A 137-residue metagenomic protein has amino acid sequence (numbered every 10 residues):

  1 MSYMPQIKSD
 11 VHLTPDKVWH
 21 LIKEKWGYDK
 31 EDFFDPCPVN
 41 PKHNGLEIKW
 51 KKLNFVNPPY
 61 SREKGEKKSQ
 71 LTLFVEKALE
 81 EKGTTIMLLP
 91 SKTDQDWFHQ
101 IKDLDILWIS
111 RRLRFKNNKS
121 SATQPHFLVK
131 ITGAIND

Functional and structural regions predicted by a protein language model:
M1-D137: Class I S-adenosyl-L-methionine-dependent methyltransferase catalytic core
